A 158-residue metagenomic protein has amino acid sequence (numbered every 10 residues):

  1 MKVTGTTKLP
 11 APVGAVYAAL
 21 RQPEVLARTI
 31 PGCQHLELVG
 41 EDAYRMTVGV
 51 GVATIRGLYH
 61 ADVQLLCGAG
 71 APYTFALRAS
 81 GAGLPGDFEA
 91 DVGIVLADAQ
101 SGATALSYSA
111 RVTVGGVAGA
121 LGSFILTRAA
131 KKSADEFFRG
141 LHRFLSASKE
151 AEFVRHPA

Functional and structural regions predicted by a protein language model:
M1-T47, G51-A53, A158: Hydrophobic ligand-binding cavity/cleft-lining segments
K2-K8, A43-R45, L58-H60, P72-T74 (+2 more regions): Intrinsic-disorder/low-complexity, polar/charged segments enriched in Ser/Thr/Lys/Arg/Asp/Glu/Gln
G5, Q34, H60-C67, A79 (+1 more regions): Hydrophobic/aromatic beta-strand elements that line small-molecule binding cavities or substrate pockets in beta-rich
V13, V39-E41, L66-Y73, V95-A105: A short, structured loop/turn motif at beta-sheet edges
E37-S80: Glycine-rich portal/gate segments that line the openings of hydrophobic small-molecule binding cavities
A53, G83-P85, A134: Short beta-strands and strand-coil junctions in structured, solvent-facing domains, enriched
S80-A129: Beta-strand/loop substructures that line and gate deep hydrophobic ligand-binding cavities in soluble
V117-P157: A conserved amphipathic terminal alpha-helix motif
